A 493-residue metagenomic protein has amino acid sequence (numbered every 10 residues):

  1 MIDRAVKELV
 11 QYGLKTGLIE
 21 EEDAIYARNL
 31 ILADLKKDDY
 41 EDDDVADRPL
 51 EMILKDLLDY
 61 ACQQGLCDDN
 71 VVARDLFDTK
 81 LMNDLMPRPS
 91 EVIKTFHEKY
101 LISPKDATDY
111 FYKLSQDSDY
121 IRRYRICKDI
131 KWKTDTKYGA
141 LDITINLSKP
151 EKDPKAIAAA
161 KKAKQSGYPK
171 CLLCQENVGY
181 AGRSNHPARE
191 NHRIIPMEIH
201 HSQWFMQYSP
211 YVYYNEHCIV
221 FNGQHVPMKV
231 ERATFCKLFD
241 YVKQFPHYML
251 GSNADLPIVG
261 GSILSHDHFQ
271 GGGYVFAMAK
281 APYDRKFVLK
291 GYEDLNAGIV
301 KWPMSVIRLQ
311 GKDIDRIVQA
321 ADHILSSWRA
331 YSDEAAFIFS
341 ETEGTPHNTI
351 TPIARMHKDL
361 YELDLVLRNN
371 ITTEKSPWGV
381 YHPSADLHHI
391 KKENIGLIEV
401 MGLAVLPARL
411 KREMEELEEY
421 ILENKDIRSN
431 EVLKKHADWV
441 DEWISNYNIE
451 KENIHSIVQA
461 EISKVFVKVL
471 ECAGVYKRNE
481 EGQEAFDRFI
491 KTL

Functional and structural regions predicted by a protein language model:
M1-V220, Q224-P227, K301-P303, I317-A321 (+1 more regions): Active-site microenvironments that recognize anionic phosphate/pyrophosphate groups
N191-M197, G223-L250: Helical scaffold of the NTase/Pol beta-like nucleotidyltransferase catalytic core
A233, V242-S262, G271-S332: Catalytic or ion-translocation cores adjacent to nucleophile or general acid/base/metal-coordination motifs in diverse
P257-S265, E343-T349: Beta-rich nucleic-acid/ligand-interaction surfaces
